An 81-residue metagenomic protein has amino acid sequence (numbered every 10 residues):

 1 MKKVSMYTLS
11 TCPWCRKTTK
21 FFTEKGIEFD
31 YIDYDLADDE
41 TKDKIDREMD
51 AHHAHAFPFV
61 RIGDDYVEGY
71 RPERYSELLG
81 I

Functional and structural regions predicted by a protein language model:
M1-I27: Local sequence-structure signature of Cys/Sec-based thiol-disulfide redox active-site neighborhoods
K20, E24, R47, P58: Surface-exposed charge patches
Y34-H55: Thioredoxin-like thiol-disulfide oxidoreductase module
H52-Y66: Short, basic, helix/turn surface patches
I62-I81: Non-catalytic, surface beta->alpha helical segment in thiol-disulfide oxidoreductase systems
